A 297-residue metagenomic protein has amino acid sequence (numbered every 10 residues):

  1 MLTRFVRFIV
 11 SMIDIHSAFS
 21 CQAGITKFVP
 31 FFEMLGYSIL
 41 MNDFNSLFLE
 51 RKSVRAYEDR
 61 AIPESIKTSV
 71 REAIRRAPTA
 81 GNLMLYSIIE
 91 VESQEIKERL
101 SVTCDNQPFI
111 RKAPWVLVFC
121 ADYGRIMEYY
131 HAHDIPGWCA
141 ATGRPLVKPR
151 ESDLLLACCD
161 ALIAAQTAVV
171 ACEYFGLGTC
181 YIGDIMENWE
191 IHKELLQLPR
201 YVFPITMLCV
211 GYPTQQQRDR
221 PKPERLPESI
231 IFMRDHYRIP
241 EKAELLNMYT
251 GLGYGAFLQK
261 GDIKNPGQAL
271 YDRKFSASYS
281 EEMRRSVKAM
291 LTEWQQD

Functional and structural regions predicted by a protein language model:
F5-V6, F119: Aromatic-residue hotspot detector
R7-V10, D14, I25-I39: Short, positively charged and aromatic/hydrophobic N-terminal segments
A18: C-terminal active-site-capping segments
G36-D297: Acidic, surface-exposed loops and disordered segments
